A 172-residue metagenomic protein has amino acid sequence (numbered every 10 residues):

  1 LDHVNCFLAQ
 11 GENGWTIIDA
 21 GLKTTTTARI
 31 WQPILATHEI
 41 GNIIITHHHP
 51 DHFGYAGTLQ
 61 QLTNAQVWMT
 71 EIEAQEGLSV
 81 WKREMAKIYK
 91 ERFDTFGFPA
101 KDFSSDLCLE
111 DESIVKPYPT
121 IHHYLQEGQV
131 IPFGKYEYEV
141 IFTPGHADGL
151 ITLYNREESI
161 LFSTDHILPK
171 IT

Functional and structural regions predicted by a protein language model:
L1-H38, T152-T164: Conserved beta-strand hairpin/beta-sheet module of binuclear metal-dependent hydrolase folds, prominently
D2-H3, Y118, A147: Short, basic and Ser/Thr-rich N-terminal targeting/leader segments
L8, G128-N155, I160: Core dinuclear metal-dependent hydrolase active-site scaffold
G11-E12, S105-L107, I167-I171: Short, basic/glycine-rich phosphate-binding loops at helix/coil junctions that contact nucleotide phosphates
I17-G21, I40-H49, W68-E71, V140-G145 (+1 more regions): Active-site neighborhood of phospho(di)ester-bond hydrolases with catalytic His/Asp-centered motifs
T24-T26, H48-F53, E76, A147-L150 (+1 more regions): Active-site environment of divalent metal-dependent phosphoester hydrolases
Q32-P132: Active-site HxH/HxHxD metal-binding segment of metal-dependent hydrolases
E71-E73, W81, P144, E157 (+1 more regions): Short, flexible active-site-adjacent loop segments at beta-strand->alpha-helix junctions, enriched in small/polar
